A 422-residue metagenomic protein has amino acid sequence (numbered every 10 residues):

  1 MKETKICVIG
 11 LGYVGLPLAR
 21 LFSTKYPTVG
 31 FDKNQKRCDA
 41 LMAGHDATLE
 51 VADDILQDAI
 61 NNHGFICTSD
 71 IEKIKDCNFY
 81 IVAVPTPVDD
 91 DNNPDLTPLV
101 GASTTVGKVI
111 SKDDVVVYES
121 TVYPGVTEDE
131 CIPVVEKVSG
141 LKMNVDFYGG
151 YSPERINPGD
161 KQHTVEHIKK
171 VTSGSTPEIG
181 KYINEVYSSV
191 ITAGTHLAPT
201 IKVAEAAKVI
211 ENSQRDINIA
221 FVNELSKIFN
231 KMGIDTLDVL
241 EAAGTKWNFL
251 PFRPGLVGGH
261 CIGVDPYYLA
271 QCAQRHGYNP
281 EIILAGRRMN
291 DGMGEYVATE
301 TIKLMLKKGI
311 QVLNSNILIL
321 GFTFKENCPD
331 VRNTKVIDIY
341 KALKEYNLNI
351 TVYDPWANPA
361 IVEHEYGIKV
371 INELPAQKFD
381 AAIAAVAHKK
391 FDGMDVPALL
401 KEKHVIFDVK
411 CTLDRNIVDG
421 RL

Functional and structural regions predicted by a protein language model:
M1-L422: Structural/interface elements that position substrates and couple domains in central-metabolism enzymes
